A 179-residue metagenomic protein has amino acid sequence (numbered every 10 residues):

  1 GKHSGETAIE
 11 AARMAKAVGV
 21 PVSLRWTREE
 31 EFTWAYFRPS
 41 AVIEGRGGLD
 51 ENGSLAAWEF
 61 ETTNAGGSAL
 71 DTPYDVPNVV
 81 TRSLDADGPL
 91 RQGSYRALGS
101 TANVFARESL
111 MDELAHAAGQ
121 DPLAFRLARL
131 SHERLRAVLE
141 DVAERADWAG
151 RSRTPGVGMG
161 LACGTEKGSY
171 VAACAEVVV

Functional and structural regions predicted by a protein language model:
G1-V18, N64-A65, D71, S94-E133 (+3 more regions): Alpha-helical support elements that line or immediately flank enzyme active sites and cofactor-binding pockets
E6, K16-A65, G158-G160, T165-S169: Phosphate/diphosphate-binding loops
M14-P21, N52, V79-S83, E113-A118 (+1 more regions): Change "in soluble alpha/beta enzymes" to "in soluble alpha/beta proteins
S40-S109: Glycine-rich loop/linker segments at domain edges
A146-S152, G164-E166, A175: Extended hydrophobic/aromatic segments used for targeting, binding, or gating
S152-G158: Flexible, low-complexity linker/loop segments at domain and module junctions
